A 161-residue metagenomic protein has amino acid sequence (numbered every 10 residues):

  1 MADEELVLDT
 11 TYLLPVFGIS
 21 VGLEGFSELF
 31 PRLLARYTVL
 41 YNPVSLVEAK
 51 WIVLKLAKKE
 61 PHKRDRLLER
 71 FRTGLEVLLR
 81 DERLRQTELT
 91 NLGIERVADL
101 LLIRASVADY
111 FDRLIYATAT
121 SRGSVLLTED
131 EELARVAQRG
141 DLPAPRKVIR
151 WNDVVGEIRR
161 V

Functional and structural regions predicted by a protein language model:
M1-E5, T87, T120-V161: Acidic, PIN/NYN-like endoribonuclease modules and their adjacent C-terminal/linker elements
M1-V44, V53-R70, V155-E157: Short, well-structured N-terminal submotif of metal-dependent ribonuclease cores
Y12-L13, S45, L114-I115, E132-L133: Alpha-helix capping/helix-boundary segments
R32-L34, L79, A119, A137: A generic structural signal for well-ordered alpha-helical segments
R36, I52, L56-K59, D81-R85 (+1 more regions): Alpha-helix C-capping/helix-to-loop hinge sites
R70, G74-R83, R96: Low-complexity, serine/threonine/proline-enriched polar segments
E82-E132: Active-site neighborhoods of divalent-metal-dependent phosphate/nucleic-acid chemistry enzymes
